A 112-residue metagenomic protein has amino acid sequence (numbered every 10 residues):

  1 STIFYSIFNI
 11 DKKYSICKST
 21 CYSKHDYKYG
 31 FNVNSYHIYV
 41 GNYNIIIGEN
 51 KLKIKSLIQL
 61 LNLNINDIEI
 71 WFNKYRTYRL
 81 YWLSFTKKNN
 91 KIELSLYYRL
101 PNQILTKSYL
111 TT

Functional and structural regions predicted by a protein language model:
S1-T112: Structured alpha/beta or helical-core interaction and ligand-binding surfaces enriched in interleaved
